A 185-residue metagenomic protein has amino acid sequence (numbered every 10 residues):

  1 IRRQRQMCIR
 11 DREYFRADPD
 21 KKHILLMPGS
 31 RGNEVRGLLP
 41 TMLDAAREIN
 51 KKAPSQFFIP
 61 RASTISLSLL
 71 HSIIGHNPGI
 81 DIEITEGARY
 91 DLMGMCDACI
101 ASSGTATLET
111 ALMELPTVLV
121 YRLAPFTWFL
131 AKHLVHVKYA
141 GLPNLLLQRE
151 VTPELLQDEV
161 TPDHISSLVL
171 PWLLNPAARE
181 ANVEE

Functional and structural regions predicted by a protein language model:
I1-I9: Single conserved hydrophobic/aromatic residue that forms the stacking wall/gate of nucleotide- or nucleobase-binding
Y14-I65: Active-site donor-nucleotide binding/catalytic segment of nucleotide-sugar enzymes
K22, D81, D97: Conserved acidic residues
L70-G87: Nucleotide-activated donor-binding/catalytic signature segment of Leloir-type glycosyltransferases, i.e., the conserved
T85-L134: A donor-sugar binding/catalytic signature common to diverse glycosyltransferases and related nucleotide-sugar
T127-L170: Change "using UDP/GDP/dTDP sugars" to "using nucleotide sugars
H164, E180-E185: A short, well-ordered alpha-helix in the C-terminal region of glycosyltransferases
V169, L173-A177: Short, hydrophobic alpha-helical segments
